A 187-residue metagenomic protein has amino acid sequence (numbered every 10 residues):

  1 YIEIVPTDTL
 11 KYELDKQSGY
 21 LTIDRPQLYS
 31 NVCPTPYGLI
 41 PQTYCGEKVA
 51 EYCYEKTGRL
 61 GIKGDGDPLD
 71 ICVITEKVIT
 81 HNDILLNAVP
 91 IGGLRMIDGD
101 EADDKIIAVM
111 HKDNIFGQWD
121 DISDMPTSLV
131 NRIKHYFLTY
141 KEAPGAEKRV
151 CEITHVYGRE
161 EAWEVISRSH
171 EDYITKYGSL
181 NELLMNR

Functional and structural regions predicted by a protein language model:
Y1-R187: Hydrophobic N-terminal alpha-helices or hydrophobic patches in metabolic proteins across all domains of life
